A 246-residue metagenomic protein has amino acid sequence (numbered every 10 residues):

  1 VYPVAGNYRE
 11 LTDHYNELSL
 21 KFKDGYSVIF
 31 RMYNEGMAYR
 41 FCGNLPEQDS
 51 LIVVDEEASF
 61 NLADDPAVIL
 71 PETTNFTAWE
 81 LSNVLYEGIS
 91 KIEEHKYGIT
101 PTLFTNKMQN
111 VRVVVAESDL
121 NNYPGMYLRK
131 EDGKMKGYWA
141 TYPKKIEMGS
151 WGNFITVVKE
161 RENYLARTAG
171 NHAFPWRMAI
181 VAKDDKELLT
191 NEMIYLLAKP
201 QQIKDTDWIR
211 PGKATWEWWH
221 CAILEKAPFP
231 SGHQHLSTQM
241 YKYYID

Functional and structural regions predicted by a protein language model:
V1-L189: N-terminal accessory beta-strand-rich subdomains and adjacent acidic, glycine-rich linkers that precede catalytic cores
L165-I245: An acidic-aromatic substrate-binding cleft motif
